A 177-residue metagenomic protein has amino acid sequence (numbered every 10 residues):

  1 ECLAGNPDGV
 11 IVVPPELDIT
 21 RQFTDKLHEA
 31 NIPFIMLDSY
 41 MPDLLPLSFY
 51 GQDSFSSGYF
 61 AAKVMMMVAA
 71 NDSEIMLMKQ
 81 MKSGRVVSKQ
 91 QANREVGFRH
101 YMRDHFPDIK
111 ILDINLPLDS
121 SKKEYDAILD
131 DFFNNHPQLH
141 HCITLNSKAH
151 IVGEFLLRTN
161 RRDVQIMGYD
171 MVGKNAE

Functional and structural regions predicted by a protein language model:
E1, M76-L77, R99-K123: Short beta-strand elements in bilobed, periplasmic/extracellular small-molecule ligand-binding domains
C2-P7, A69-D72, F132-Q138: Glycine-rich phosphate-binding loop signature in dinucleotide/nucleotide-binding domains
G9-H28, L112-N175: Hydrophobic alpha-helical
Q22-S56, V172-E177: Flexible loop/hinge segments that line or gate small-molecule binding clefts
L37, M78-Q80, I143: Short hydrophobic segments within beta-strands
Y50-I75, Y125, G173-E177: Hydrophobic alpha-helical segments within soluble ligand-binding/sensing domains
A62-H105: An alpha-beta-alpha
